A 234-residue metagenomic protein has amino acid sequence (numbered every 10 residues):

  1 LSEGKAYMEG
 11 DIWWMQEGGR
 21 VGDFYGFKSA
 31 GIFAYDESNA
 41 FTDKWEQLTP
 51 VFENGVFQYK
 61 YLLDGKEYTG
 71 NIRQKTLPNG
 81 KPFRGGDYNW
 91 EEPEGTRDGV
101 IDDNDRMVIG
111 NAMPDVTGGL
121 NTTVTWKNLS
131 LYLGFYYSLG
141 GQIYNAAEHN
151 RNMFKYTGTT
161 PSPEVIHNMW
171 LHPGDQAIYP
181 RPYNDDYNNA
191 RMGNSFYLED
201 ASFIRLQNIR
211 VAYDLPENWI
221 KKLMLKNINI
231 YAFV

Functional and structural regions predicted by a protein language model:
L1-V108: Conserved small-residue
Q16, G22-D23, A34, L139-I230: Extracytoplasmic gating/loop element in the C-terminal half of outer-membrane beta-barrel translocons and assembly
T96, V100, T117, Y187-N188 (+2 more regions): Core subunits and conserved enzymes of cellular information-processing and envelope-translocation systems across
V100-V108, M113, N189-Y197: Extracytoplasmic loops and strand-loop junctions of Gram-negative outer membrane beta-barrel proteins
V116-T122, L129, L206-V211: Hydrophobic, lipid-facing positions within transmembrane beta-strands of outer-membrane proteins
W126-L129, L225-N227: Strand-connecting loop/turn motifs
N128-L133, N218-W219: Repeated loop/turn-to-beta-strand initiation elements of outer-membrane beta-barrel proteins
L133, I230-A232: Membrane-embedded beta-strand positions of outer-membrane beta-barrel proteins
